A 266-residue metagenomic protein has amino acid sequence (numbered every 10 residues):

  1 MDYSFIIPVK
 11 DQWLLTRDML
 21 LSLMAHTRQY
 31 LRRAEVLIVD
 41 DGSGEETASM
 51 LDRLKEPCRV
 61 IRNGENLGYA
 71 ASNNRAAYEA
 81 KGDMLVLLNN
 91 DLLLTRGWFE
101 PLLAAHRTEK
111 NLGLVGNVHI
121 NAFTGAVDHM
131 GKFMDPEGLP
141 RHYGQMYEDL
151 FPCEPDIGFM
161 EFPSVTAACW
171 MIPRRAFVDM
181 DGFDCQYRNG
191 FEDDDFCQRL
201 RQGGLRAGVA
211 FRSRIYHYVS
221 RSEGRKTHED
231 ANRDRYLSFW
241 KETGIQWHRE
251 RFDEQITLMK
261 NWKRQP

Functional and structural regions predicted by a protein language model:
D2-S4, E35, D195: Cell-envelope/extracellular polymer assembly enzymes that use nucleotide-activated donors
Y3, G113-N117, A122-T124, D135-E161 (+2 more regions): C-terminal, non-catalytic tails of nucleotide-sugar-dependent glycosyltransferases
Y3-L15, M19, H26-T27, V39 (+1 more regions): A conserved hydrophobic helix/loop-capping motif in glycosyltransferases and polysaccharide synthases
I38-S49, E65: A conserved acidic beta->alpha catalytic loop
N63-A80: Glycine-rich, basic loop-to-helix element that forms the pyrophosphate-binding segment of sugar-nucleotide handling
L85: Short aromatic/hydrophobic "clamp" motif used to bind/position activated sugar donors
L92-P136: Conserved donor NDP-sugar-binding/catalytic core segment of glycosyltransferases
G97, P101-L102, I157-D181, Q186-R214: A short, conserved alpha-helix in the catalytic core of glycosyltransferases
